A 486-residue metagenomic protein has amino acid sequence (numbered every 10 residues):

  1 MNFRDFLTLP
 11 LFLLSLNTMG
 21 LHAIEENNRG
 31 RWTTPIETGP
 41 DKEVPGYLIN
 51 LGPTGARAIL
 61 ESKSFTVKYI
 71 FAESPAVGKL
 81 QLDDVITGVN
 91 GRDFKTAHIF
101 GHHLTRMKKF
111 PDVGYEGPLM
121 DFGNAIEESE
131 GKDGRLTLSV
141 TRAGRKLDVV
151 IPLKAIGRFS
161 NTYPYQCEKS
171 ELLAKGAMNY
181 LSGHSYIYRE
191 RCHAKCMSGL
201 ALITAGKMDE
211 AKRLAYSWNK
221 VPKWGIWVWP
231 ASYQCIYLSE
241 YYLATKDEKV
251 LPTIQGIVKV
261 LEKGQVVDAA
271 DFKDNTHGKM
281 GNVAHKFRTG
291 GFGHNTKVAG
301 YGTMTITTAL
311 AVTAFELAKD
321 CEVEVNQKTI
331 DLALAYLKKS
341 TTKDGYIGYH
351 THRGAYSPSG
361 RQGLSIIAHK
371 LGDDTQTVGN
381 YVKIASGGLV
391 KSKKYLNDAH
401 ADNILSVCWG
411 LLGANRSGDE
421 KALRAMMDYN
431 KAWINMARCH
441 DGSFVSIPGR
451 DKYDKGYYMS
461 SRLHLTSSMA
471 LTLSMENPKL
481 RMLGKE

Functional and structural regions predicted by a protein language model:
M1-L9: Bacterial N-terminal signal peptides that target proteins for export
T8-T18: Bacterial N-terminal signal peptides
I24-F71, D148-P152, G157-R158: PDZ/PDZ-like peptide-tail recognition elements
V44-G46, L60-F65, Q81-L82, G131-R135 (+3 more regions): Extracytoplasmic
F71-V85, F94-K95, H102: PDZ/PDZ-like domain micro-motif
G88-T137: PDZ domains, with a preference for the canonical peptide-binding region formed by the helix
V150-S182: Pro/Ala/Gly-rich low-complexity, hydrophilic intrinsically disordered segments
Q166-S170, I187-E210, K223-K259, K263-T329 (+4 more regions): An alpha-helical repeat/solenoid feature that recognizes helix-turn-helix modules
